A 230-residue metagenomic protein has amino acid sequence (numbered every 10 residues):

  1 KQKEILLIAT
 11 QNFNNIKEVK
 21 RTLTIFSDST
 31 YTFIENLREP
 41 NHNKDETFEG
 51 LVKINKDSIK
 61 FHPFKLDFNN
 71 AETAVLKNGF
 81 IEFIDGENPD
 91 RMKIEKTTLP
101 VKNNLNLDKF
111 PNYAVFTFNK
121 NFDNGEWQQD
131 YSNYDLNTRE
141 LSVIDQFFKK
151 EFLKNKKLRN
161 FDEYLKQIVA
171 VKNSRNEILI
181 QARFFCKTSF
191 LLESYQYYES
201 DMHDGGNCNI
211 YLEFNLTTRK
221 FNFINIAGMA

Functional and structural regions predicted by a protein language model:
K1-T47, K60-K102: Lipid interaction determinants
N14-E18, N41-K44, S200-G206, G228-A230: His-enriched metal-coordination microenvironments in redox/metal-binding proteins
V19, S27, F48, N55 (+2 more regions): Residues that flank catalytic or metal-binding motifs in active/ligand-binding sites
V19-R21, F26-I34, V101-K172: N-terminal secretory signal peptides
I25, L51-I59, V171-L179, E213-K220: A short, structured loop/turn motif at beta-sheet edges
E35-L37, K56-S58, P63-L66, F184-T188 (+2 more regions): A mature extracytoplasmic/lumenal domain signature
N78-P100, G205-A230: C-terminal partner/receptor-binding element of secreted or periplasmic proteins
D145, K150-N209: Functional cores of ribonucleases/endoribonucleases
